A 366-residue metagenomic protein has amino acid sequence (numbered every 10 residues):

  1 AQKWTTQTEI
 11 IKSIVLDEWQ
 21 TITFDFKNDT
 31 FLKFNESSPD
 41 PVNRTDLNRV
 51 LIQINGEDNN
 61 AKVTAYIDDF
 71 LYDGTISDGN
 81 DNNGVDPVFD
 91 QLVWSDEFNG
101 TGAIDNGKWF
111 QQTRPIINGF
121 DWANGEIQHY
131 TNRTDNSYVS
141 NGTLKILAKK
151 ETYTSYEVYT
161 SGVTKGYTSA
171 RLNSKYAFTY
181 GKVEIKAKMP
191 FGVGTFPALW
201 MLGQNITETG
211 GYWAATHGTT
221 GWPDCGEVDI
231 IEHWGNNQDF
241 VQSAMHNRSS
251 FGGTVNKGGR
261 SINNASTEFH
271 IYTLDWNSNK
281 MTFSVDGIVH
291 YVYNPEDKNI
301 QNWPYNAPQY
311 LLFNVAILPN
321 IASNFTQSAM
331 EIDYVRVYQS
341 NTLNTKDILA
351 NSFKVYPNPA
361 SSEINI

Functional and structural regions predicted by a protein language model:
A1-S38, D46, E57-Y66, L71-D73 (+2 more regions): Extracellular ligand-binding interfaces
I10, Y66, W94, Q309 (+2 more regions): Cysteine-rich, disulfide-stabilized extracellular repeat modules
K12-S13, T134-V139, V355-P357: Short, exposed beta-strand/loop patches in secreted or surface proteins that constitute
D17, Q53-G56, Y72-T342: GH16 jelly-roll
D29, A103, A360: Hydrophobic pocket-lining residues within nucleotide cofactor-binding pockets
R44-L51: Noncatalytic modules at the cell exterior or secretory-pathway interfaces, chiefly beta-strand-rich lectin/adhesion
K346-I366: Surface-exposed, proline-anchored Ser/Thr-rich loop/turn motifs
